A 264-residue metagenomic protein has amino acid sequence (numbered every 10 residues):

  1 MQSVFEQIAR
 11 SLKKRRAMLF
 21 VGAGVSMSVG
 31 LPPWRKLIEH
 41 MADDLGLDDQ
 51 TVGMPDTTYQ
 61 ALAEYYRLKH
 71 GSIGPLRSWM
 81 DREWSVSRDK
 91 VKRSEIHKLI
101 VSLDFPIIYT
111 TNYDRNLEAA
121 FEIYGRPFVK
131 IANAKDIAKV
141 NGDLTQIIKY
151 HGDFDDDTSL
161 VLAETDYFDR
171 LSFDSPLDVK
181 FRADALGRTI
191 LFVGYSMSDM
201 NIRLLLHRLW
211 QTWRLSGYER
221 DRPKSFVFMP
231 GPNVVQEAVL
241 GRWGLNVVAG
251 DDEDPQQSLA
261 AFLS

Functional and structural regions predicted by a protein language model:
M1-L19, V25-V29, H40, D44 (+7 more regions): SIR2/sirtuin-family catalytic core signature
S11, G71-K139, V161, D169: Active-site periphery "cap/insert" segments of enzyme catalytic domains
L19, M27, L31-W84, P127 (+1 more regions): A phosphate-binding glycine/aspartate-rich beta-alpha loop in the early core of alpha/beta enzymes
A61, D89, S225-V227: Glycine-centered structural positions embedded in regular secondary structure
K149-F154, E164, M229: Short, structured patches in soluble enzyme cores that scaffold and shape functional sites
D157-L177: A short, charged helix-loop
